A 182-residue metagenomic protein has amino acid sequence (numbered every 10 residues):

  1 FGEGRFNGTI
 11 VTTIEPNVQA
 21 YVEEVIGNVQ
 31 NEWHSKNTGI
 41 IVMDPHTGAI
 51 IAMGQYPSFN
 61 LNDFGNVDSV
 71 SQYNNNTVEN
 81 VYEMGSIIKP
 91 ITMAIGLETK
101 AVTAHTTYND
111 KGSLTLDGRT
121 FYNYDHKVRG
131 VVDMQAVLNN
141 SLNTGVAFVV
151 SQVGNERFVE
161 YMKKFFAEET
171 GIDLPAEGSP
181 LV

Functional and structural regions predicted by a protein language model:
F1-N37, F59-N62, D68-Q72: Extracytoplasmic/periplasmic proteins that interact with beta-lactams or build/remodel peptidoglycan
I14, T38, P45-S86, I91-V182: Beta-lactam-recognizing serine transpeptidase/beta-lactamase-like catalytic domain environment
